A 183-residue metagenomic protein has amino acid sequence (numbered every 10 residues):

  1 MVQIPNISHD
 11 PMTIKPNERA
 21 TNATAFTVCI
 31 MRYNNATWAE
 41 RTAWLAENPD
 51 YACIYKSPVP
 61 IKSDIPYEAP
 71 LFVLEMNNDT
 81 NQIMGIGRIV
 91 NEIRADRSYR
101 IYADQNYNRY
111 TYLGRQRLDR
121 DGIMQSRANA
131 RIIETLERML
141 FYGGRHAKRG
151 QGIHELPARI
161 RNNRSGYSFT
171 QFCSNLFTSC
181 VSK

Functional and structural regions predicted by a protein language model:
V2-I65, L156-K183: Compositionally biased, charged N-terminal/linker segments
A25-V28, A69-F72, I86: Beta-sheet entry/capping signal
N35, E75, N91-I93: Residues that form ligand- and interface-recognition hot spots within folded domains
I61-E75: Short coil-to-beta transition motif at edge beta-strands of beta-rich domains
P66, N81-M84: Short glycine/proline-enriched turns and hinge-like loops at secondary-structure junctions
E75-N81: Short, charged beta-turn/beta-strand-edge "cap" motif at the junction between a beta-strand and an adjacent loop
Q82, R88-Y167: Aromatic- and Lys/Arg-enriched surface recognition patch
